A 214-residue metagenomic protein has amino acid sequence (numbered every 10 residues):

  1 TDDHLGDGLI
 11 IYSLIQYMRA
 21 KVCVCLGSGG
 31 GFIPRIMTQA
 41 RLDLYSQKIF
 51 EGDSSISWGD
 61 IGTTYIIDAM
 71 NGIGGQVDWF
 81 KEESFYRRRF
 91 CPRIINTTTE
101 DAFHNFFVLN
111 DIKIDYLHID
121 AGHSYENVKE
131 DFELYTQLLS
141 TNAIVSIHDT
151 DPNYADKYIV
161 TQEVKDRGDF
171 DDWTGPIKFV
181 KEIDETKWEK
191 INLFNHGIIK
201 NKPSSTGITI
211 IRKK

Functional and structural regions predicted by a protein language model:
D2, I10-K214: S-adenosylmethionine/decaboxylated-SAM
D7: Hydrophobic (often cysteine-bearing) scaffold residues that line and stabilize catalytic clefts of nucleotide/cofactor
